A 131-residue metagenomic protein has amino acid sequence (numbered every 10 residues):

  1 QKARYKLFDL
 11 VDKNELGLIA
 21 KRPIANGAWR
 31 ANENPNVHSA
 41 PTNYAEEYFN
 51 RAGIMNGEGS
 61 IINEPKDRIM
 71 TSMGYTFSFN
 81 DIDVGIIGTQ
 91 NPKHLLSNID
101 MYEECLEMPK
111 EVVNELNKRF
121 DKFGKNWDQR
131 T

Functional and structural regions predicted by a protein language model:
K2-T131: Structured C-terminal cap/extension of enzyme domains
